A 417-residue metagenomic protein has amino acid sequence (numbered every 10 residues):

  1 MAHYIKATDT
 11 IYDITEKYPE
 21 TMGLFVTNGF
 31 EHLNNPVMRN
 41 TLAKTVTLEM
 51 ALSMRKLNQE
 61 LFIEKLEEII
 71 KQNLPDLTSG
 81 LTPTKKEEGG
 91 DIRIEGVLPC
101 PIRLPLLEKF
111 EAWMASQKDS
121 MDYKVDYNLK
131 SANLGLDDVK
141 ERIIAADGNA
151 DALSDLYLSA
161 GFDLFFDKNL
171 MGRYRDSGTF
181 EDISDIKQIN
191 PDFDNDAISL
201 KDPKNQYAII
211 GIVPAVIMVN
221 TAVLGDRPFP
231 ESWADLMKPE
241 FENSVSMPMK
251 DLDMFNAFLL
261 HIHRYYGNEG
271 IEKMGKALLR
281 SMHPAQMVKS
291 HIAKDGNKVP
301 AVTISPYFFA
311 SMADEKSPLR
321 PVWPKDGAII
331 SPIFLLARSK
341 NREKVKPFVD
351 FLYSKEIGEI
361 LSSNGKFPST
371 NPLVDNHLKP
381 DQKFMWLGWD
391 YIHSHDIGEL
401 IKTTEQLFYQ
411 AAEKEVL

Functional and structural regions predicted by a protein language model:
S79-K168: Early extracytoplasmic/lumenal segment of secretory-pathway proteins
T84-K85, I144-G148, S154-L158, D182-V216: A structural signal for short loop-to-beta-strand junctions that line the ligand-binding cleft of periplasmic/secreted
E88, E343, F351-L417: Extracellular/periplasmic juxtamembrane helices and adjacent flexible linkers that interface with membrane partners
S177-Q188, E315-I329, S339: Short beta-strand->loop
V216-V223, I330-E343, I360-L361: A bilobed periplasmic-binding-protein/Venus flytrap-type ligand-binding module shared by bacterial periplasmic
A222-P230, R264-G270, K340-V345: Short helix-loop capping/hinge motifs at secondary-structure junctions, enriched in acidic/polar residues
A234-M254, I262: Short loop->beta-strand "edge-of-pocket" segments that line small-molecule binding or catalytic clefts across diverse
D253-W323: Ligand-binding pocket segment of bilobal, Venus flytrap-like solute-binding proteins
